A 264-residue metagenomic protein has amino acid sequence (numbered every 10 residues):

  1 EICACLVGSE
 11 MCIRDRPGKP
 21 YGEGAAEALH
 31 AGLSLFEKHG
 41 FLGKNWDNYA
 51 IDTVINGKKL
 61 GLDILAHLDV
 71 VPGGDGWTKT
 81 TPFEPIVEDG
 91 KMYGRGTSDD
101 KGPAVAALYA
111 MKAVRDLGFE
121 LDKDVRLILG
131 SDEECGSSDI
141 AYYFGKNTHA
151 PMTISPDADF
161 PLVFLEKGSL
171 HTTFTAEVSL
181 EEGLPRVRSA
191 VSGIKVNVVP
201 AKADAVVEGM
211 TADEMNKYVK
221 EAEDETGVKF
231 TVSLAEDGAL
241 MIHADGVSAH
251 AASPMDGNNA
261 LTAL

Functional and structural regions predicted by a protein language model:
E1-G8, I13: Single conserved hydrophobic/aromatic residue that forms the stacking wall/gate of nucleotide- or nucleobase-binding
S9, A31, L35-H39, A113 (+2 more regions): Generic non-transmembrane alpha-helical segments
R16-L60, E84-P85: A non-catalytic alpha/beta surface segment that caps or lines the substrate-entry region of metallo-dependent hydrolase
A26-H30, A104, N216: Short, surface-exposed alpha-helical segments at coil->helix boundaries
G32, A104-V114, Y143, V207 (+1 more regions): Buried hydrophobic packing segments
I51, K91-M92, G238-L240: Hydrophobic residues embedded in beta-strands of well-ordered beta-sheets
G61-L129, C135: Active-site metal-coordination/substrate-binding segment of hydrolases, especially metallo-dependent peptidases
E134, A141-L264: Midchain, well-structured core segments that form catalytic/ion-binding scaffolds
